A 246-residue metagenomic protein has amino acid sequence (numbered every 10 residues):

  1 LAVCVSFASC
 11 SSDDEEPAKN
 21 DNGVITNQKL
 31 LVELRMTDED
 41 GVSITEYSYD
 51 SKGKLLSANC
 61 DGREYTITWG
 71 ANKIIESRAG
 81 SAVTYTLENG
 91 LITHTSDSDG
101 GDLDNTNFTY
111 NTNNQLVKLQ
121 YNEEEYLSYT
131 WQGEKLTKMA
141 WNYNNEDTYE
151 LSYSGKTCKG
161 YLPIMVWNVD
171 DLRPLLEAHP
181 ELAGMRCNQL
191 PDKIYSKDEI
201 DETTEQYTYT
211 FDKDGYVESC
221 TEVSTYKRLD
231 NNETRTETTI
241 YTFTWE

Functional and structural regions predicted by a protein language model:
V5-S9: C-terminal motif of bacterial Sec signal peptides marking the signal peptidase cleavage site
S12-E246: Buried hydrophobic residues that stabilize the cores of well-folded domains
